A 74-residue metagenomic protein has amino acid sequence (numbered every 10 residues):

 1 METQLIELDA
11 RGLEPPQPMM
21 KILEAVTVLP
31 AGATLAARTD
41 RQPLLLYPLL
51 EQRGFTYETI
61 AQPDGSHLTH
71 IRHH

Functional and structural regions predicted by a protein language model:
M1-V28: An N-terminal amphipathic alpha-helical segment
T3-L5, G32-A36, S66-L68: Intrinsic-disorder/low-complexity, polar/charged segments enriched in Ser/Thr/Lys/Arg/Asp/Glu/Gln
L23-T39: Short glycine-rich, basic-tinged beta-strand/loop micro-motifs
V28, P48, I60-Q62: Sterically constrained small-residue positions within well-ordered secondary structures of folded domains
T34-T56: Short, structured protein-protein interaction patches enriched in aromatics and acidic/basic residues, typified by
G54, E58-H74: C-terminal edge-of-domain segments
